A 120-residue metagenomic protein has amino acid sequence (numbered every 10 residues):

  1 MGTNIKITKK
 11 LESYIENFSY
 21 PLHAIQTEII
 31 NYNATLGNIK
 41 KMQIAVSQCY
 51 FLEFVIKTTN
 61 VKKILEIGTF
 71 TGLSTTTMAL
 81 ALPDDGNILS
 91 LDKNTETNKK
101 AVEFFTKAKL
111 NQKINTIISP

Functional and structural regions predicted by a protein language model:
M1-P120: A short alpha-helical cap/connector motif
